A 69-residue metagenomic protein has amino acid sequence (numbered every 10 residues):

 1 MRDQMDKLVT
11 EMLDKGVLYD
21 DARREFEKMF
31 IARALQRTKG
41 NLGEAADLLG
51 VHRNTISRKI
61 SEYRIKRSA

Functional and structural regions predicted by a protein language model:
R2-A69: Bacterial C-terminal helix-turn-helix
